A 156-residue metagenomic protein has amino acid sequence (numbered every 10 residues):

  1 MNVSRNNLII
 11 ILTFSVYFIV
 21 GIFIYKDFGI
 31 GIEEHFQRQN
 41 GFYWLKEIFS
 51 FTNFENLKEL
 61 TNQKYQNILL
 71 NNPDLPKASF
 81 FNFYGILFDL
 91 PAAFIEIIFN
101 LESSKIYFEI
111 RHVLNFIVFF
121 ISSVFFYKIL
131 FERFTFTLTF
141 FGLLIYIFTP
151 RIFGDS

Functional and structural regions predicted by a protein language model:
N2-R5, I9, S103-V113, F153: Membrane-interfacial loop-to-transmembrane-helix junctions in polytopic alpha-helical membrane proteins
N6-E34, F42-P73: Transmembrane signal-anchor helices characteristic of membrane glycosylation enzymes that use polyprenol
L8-I11, K105, F126-F148: Transmembrane-helix signature of polytopic, membrane-embedded enzymes that assemble or transfer cell-envelope glycans
T13-Y17, L114-I117, I121, L138-I152: Membrane-embedded helix bundles of polyisoprenyl
D27-I32, Y107-F108, G154-D155: Membrane-interface catalytic loops of GT-C/OST-like multi-pass glycosylation enzymes that act
L45-F116: Interfacial juxtamembrane loops and adjacent helix segments that form the catalytic/substrate-binding surfaces
A92, E96, S123-F131, P150-F153: Hydrophobic transmembrane alpha-helices
E109-F134: Transmembrane-helix motifs of polytopic, lipid-linked glycan transferases
